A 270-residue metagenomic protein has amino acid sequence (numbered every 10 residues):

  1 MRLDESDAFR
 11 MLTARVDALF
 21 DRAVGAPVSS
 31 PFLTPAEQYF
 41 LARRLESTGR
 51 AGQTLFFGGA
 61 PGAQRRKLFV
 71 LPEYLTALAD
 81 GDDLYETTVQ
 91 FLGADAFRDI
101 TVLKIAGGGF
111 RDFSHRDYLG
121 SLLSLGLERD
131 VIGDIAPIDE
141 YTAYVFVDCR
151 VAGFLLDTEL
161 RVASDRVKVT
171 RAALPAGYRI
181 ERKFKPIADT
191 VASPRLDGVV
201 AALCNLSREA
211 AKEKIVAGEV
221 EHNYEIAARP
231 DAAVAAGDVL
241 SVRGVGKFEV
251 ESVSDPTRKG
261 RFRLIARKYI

Functional and structural regions predicted by a protein language model:
M1-D197, L203, I226, G246-I270: Ferredoxin-like alpha/beta domains used as RNA- or RNAP-binding modules
S193-V245: Basic (Lys/Arg-enriched) interaction patch that binds polyanionic ligands
